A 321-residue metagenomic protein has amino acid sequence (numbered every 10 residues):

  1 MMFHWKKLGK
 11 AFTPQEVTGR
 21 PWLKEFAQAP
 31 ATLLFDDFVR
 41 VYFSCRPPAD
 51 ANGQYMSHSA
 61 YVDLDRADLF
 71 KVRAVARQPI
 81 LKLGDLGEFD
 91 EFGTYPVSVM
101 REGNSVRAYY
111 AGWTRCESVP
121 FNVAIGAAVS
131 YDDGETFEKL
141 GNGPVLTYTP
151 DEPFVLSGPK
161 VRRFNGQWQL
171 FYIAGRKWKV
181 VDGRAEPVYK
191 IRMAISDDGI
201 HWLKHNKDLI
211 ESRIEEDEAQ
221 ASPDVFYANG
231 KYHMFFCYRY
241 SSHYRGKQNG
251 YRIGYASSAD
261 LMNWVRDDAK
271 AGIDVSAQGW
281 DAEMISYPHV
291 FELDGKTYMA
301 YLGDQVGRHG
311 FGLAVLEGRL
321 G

Functional and structural regions predicted by a protein language model:
M1-E25, A29, L33-F92, M100-F154 (+3 more regions): Beta-rich carbohydrate-recognition and catalytic domains
Y95: Metal-dependent C-N hydrolase catalytic cores
D224: Single-stranded RNA-binding regions, centering on S1/OB-family and related RNA-binding modules
H289: Conserved active-site neighborhood of enzyme catalytic/cofactor-binding cores
